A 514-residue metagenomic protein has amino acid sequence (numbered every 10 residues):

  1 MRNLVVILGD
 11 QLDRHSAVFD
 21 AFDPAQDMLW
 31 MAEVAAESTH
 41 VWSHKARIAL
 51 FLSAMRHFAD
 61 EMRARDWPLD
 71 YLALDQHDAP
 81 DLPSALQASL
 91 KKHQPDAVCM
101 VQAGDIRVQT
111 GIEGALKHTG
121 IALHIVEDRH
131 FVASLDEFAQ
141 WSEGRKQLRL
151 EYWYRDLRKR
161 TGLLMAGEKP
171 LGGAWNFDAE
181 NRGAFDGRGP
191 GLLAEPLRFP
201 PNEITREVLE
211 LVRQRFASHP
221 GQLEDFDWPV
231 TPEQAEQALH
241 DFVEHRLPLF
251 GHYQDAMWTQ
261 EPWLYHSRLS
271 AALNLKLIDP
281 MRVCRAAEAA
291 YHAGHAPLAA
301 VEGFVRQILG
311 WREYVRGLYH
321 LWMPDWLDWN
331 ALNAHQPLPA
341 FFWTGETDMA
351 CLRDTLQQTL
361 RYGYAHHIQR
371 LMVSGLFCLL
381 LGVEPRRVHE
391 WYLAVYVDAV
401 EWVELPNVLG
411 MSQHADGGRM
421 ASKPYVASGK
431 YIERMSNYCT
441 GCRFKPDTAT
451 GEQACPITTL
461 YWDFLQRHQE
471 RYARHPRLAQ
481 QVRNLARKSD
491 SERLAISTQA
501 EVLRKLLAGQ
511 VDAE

Functional and structural regions predicted by a protein language model:
M1-A73: N-terminal beta-strand-loop-alpha-helix module at the start of alpha/beta ligand-binding or catalytic domains
V6-G9, A32-E33, L72-L74, M100-A103 (+4 more regions): Short His-Asn-centered micro-motif
L8, D20, A256, Q260-E514: C-terminal catalytic domain of photolyase/cryptochrome flavoproteins, centering on the FAD-binding pocket
H15-F19, V41-S43, D81-P83, V108-G114 (+2 more regions): A short acidic (Asp/Glu
A32, A122-A133, W402-G410: A generic structural motif
L50-D70, C99-M100, G363-R386: Hydrophobic/aromatic-rich, well-ordered segments within soluble, folded domains that form packed cores
D81-W228: Beta-rich, aromatic/charged-enriched effector core domains that present basic-aromatic interfaces for binding
K159-A272, T450-L460, Q469-E514: A eukaryotic "domain-start" boundary segment
